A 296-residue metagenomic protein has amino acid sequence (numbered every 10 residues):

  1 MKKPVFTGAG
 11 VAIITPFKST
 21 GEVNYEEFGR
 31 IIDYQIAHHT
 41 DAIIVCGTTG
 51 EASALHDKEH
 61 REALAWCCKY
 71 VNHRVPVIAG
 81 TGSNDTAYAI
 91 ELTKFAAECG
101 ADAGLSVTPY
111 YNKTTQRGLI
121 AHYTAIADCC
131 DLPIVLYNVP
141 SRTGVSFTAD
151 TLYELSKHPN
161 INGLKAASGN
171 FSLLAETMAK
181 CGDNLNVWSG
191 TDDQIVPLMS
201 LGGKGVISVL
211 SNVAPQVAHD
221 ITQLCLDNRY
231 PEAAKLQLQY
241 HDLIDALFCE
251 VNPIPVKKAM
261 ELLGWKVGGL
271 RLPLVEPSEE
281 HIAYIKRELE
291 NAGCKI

Functional and structural regions predicted by a protein language model:
K2-V11, T15-G144: Active-site beta->alpha loop and helix N-cap motifs at the rims of alpha/beta catalytic domains
K2-V5, H38, E176-A179, L185 (+1 more regions): Catalytic cores of TIM-barrel enzymes
V5-P16, H38-T40, S200-G203, I207-I296: C-terminal alpha-helical cap/extension of soluble enzyme domains
Y25, I32, A149, I282-L289: Short, amphipathic alpha-helical "lid/cap" segments that border enzyme active or binding sites
F28, H60, L64, A89 (+7 more regions): A general structural signal for well-ordered alpha-helical segments in protein cores
E62, W66-V71, F95, C99 (+8 more regions): Alpha-helical structural signal in soluble globular domains
D128-C129, P140-F248: Catalytic alpha/beta core domains of metabolic enzymes, predominantly
